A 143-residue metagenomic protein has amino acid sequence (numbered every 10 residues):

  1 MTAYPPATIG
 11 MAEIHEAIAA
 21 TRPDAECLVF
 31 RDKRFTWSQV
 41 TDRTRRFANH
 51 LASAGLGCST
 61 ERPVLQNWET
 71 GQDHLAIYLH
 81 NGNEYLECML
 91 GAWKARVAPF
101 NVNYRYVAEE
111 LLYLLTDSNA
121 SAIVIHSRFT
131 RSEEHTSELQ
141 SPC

Functional and structural regions predicted by a protein language model:
Y4-C27, D42, R46, A52: A short N-terminal helical cap/helix-turn-helix that marks the beginning of AMP-binding/adenylate-forming
H15, C88, E133-E134: Aromatic/hydrophobic pocket-lining residues that form π-stacking "cages" and hydrophobic walls in ligand
V29-R31, S38: Short strand-coil-strand connectors
K33, H50-Y106: Conserved AMP-binding/adenylate-forming
K94-E138: Structural core segment of the AMP-binding/adenylate-forming
L139-C143: Short "domain-exit" segments at the C-terminal end of structured domains
